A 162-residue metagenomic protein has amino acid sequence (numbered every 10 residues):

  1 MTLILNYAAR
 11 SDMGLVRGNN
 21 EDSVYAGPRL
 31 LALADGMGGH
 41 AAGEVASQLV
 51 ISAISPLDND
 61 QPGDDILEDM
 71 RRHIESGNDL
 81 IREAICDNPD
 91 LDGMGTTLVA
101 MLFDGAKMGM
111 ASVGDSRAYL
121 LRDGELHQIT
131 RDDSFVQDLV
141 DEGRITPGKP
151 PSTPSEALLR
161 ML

Functional and structural regions predicted by a protein language model:
M1-L162: PP2C/PPM-type serine/threonine phosphatase catalytic domain
